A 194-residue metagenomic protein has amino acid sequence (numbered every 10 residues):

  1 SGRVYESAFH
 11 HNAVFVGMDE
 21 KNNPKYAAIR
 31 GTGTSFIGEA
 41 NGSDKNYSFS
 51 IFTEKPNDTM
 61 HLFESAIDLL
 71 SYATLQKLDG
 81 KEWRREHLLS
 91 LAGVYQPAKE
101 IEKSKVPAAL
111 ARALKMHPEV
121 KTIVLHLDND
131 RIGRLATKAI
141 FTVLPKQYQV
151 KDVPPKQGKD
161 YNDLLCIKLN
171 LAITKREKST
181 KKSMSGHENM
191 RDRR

Functional and structural regions predicted by a protein language model:
S1-N46: Basic, glycine-enriched DNA-binding surface that flanks or lies within the catalytic cores of DNA
F15-G17, M60-F63: Short pre-functional
S48-E54: Short, charged surface segments at domain edges that flank catalytic/cofactor-binding sites
P56-M60, T122-I123: Short active-site oxyanion
E64-S65, N129: Helix N-cap/beta->alpha junction signal
D68: Conserved Rossmann-like nucleotide-cofactor binding loop
Q76-R194: TOPRIM fold recognition
